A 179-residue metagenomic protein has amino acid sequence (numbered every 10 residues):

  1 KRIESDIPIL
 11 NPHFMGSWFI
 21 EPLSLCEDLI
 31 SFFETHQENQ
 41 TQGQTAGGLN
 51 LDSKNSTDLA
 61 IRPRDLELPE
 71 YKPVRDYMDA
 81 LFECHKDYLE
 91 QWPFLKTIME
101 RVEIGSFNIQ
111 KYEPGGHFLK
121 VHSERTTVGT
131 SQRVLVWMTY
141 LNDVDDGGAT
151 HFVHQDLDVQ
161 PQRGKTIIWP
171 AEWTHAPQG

Functional and structural regions predicted by a protein language model:
K1-I168, E172-G179: Fe(II)/2-oxoglutarate oxygenase catalytic core
